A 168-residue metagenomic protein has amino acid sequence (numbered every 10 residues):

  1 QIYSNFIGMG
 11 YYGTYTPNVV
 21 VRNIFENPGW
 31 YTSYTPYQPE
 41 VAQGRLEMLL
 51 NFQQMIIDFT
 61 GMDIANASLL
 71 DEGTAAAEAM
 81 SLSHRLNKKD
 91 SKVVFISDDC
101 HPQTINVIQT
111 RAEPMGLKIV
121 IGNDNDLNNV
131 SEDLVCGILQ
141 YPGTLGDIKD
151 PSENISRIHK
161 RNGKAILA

Functional and structural regions predicted by a protein language model:
Q1-N51, I57: N-terminal entrance/gating region of PLP-dependent enzymes' catalytic architecture
I2-N5, I64-A67, G116-G122: Flexible, glycine/charged-enriched surface loops at secondary-structure junctions
S4, Y37-V41, D58-A77: Short loop-beta-helix segment that forms the pyridoxal 5′-phosphate
Y12, L70, N125-L127: Short, solvent-exposed coil/turn elements at secondary-structure transition points
N27-P39, I57-M62, K88-S91, I119 (+1 more regions): Gly-rich Lys/Arg/Thr-decorated short loops/hinges at beta-loop-alpha junctions or inter-strand turns that position
P36-G44, I64-S68, K92-D99, Q140: Flexible, glycine/proline-enriched loop segments at strand-loop-helix junctions that form or flank small-ligand binding
Q43-E47, L70, L145: Conserved phosphate-coordination/catalytic loops
T74-A168: Conserved PLP-enzyme active-site core in the AAT-like
